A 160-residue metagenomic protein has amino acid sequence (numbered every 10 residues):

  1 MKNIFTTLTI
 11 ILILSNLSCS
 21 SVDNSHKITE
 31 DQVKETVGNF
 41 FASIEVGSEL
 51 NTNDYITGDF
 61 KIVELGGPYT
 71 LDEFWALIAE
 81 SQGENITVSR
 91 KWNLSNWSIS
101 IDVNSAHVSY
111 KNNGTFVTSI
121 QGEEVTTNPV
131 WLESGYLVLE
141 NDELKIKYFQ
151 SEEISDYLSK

Functional and structural regions predicted by a protein language model:
M1-F5: Positively charged n-region of N-terminal signal peptides that target proteins for export
T7-N16: Bacterial N-terminal signal peptides
C19-L50, D54, G58: Short, low-complexity N-terminal intrinsically disordered segments enriched in polar/charged residues
F40, L50-N53, D59-F60, F74 (+3 more regions): Hydrophobic pocket/interface hotspot
I56, G66-G67, Y110-G114, Q150-E153: A mature extracytoplasmic/lumenal domain signature
I56-L71, N85-T87: A short gly/proline-enriched turn/hairpin at secondary-structure junctions
I78-E123: Surface-exposed, charged secondary-structure patches
N128-K160: Short beta-strand edge/turn micro-motifs at domain boundaries
